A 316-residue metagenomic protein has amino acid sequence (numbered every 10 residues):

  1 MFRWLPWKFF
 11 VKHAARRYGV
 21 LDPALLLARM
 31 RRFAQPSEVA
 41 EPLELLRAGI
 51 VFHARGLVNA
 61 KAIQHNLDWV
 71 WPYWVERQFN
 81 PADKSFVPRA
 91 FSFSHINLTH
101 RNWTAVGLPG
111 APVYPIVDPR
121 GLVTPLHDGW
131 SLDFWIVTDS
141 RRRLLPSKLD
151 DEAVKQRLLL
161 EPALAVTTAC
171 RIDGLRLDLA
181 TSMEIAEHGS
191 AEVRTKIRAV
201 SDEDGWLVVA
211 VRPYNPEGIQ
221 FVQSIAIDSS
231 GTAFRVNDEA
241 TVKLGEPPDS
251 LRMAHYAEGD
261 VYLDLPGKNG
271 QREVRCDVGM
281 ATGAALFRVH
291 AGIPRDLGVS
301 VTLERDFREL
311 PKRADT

Functional and structural regions predicted by a protein language model:
M1-T316: Terminal accessory carbohydrate-recognition/targeting modules of carbohydrate-active enzymes
